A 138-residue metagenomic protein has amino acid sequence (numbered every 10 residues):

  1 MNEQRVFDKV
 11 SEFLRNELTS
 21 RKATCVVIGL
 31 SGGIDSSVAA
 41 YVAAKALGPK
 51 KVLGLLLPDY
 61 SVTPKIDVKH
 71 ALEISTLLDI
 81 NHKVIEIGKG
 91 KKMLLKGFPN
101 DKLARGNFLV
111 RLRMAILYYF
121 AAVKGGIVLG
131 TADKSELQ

Functional and structural regions predicted by a protein language model:
M1-Q138: ATP-dependent adenylation/nucleotidyltransferase module used to activate substrates
